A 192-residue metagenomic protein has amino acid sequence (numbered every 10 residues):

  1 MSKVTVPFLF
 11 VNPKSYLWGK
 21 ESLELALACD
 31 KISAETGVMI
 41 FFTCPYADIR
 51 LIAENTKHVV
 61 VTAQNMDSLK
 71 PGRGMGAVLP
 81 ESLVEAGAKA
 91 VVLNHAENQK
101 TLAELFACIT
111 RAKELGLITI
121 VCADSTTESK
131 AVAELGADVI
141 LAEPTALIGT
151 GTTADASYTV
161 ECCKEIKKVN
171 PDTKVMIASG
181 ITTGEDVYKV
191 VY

Functional and structural regions predicted by a protein language model:
M1-V78, T119, T127-A137: Conserved N-terminal beta1-alpha1 strand-loop-helix module at the mouth
W18-L25, C44-N55, P71-E81, A96-R111 (+4 more regions): Active-site-adjacent beta->alpha loops and helix N-cap segments on the catalytic face of soluble alpha/beta enzymes
N65, L93-A96: Short beta->alpha connector loops at strand-helix junctions that form conserved, small/polar/Pro-enriched
G76, V84-E85, K113, A133 (+1 more regions): Non-catalytic positions within long, well-ordered alpha-helices that form the structural scaffold/packing of enzyme
A86, N94, D138-T145: Non-cysteine beta-strand/loop elements that form the S-adenosyl-L-methionine
D124-G136, I181-Y192: Catalytic cores of alpha/beta
V175-I181: Glycine-rich beta-strand-to-loop/alpha-helix junction loops that act as flexible
